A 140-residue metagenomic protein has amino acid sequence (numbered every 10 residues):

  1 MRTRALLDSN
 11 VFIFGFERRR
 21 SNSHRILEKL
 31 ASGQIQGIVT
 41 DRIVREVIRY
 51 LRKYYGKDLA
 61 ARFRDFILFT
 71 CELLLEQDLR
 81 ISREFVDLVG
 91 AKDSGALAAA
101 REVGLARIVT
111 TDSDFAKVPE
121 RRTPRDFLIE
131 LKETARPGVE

Functional and structural regions predicted by a protein language model:
M1-R20: Metal-dependent nucleic-acid phosphoesterase active-site entry motif
L6-L7, S23-R52: PIN/NYN-family metal-dependent endoribonuclease catalytic core
V11-F12, I43, G95-A96, D114-F115: Alpha-helix capping/helix-boundary segments
K57-L79: Helix-adjacent hinge/juxtasegments
E72-I108, S113: Active-site neighborhoods of divalent-metal-dependent phosphate/nucleic-acid chemistry enzymes
A106-V109, S113-E140: Acidic, PIN/NYN-like endoribonuclease modules and their adjacent C-terminal/linker elements
